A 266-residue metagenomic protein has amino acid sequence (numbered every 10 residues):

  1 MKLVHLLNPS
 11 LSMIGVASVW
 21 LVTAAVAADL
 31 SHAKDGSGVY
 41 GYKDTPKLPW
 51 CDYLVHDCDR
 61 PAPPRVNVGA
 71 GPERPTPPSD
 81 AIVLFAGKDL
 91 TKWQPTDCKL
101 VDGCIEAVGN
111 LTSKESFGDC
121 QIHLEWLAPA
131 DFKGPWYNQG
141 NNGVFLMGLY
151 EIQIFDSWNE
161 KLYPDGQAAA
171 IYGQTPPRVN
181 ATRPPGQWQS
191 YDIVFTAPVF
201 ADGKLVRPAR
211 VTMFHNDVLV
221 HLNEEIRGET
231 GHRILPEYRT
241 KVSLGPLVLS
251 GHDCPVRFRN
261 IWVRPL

Functional and structural regions predicted by a protein language model:
K2-A17: Bacterial N-terminal signal peptides that target proteins for export
V16-V26: C-terminal segment of classical bacterial N-terminal signal peptides
A28-L266: Carbohydrate-interacting regions of secretory-pathway proteins
